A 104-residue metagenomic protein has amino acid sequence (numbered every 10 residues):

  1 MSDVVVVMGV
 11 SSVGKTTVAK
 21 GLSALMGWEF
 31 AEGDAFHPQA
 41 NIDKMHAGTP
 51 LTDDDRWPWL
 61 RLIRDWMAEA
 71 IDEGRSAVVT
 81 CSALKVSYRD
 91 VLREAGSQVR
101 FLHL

Functional and structural regions predicted by a protein language model:
V4: Walker A (P-loop) ATP-phosphate-binding motif of ABC ATPase nucleotide-binding domains
V7: Hydrophobic anchor at the beta1->P-loop junction of P-loop NTPases
V10: P-loop (Walker A) phosphate-binding loop of NTP-binding proteins
V13, K20-A68: Conserved substrate/cofactor phosphate-moiety recognition/catalytic segment in nucleotide-dependent phosphotransferases
E73-V79, V99-R100: Loop/turn-to-beta-strand initiation segments
C81-A83: N-terminal glycine-rich "phosphate-gripper" loop used for MgATP/nucleotide binding and carboxylate activation
Y88-L92: Hydrophobic packing residues within well-ordered alpha-helices of enzyme cores
R93-L104: Conserved phosphate-donor/acceptor-positioning beta-strand/loop module used by diverse small-molecule
